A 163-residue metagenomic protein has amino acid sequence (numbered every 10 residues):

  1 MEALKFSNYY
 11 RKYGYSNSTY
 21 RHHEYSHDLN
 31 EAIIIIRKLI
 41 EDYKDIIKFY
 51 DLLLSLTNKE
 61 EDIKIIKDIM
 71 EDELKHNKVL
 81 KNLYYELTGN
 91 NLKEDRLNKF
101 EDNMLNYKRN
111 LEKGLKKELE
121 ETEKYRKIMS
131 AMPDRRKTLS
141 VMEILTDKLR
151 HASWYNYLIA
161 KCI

Functional and structural regions predicted by a protein language model:
M1-I163: Non-heme di-metal
